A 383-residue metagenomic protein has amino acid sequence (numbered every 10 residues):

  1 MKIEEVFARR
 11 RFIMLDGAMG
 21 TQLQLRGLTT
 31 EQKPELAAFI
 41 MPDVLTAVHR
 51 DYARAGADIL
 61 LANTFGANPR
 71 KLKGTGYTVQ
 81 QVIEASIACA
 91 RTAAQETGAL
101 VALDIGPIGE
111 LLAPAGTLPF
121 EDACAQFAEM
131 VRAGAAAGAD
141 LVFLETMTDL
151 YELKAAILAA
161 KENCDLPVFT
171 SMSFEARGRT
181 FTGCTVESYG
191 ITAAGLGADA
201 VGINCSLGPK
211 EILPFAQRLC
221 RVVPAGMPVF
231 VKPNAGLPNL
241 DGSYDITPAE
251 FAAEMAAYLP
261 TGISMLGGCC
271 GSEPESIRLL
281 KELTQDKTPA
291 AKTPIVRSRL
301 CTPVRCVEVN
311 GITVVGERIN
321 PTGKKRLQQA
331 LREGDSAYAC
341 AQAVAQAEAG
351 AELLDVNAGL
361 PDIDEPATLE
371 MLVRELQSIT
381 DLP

Functional and structural regions predicted by a protein language model:
M1-P383: Domain-level signal for soluble alpha/beta catalytic cores
